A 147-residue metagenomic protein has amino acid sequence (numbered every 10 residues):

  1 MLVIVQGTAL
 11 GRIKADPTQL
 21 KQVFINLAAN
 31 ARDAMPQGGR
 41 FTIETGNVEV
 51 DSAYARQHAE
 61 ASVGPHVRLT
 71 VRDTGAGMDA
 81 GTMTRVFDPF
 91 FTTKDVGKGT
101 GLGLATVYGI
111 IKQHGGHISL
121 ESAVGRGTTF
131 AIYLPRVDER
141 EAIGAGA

Functional and structural regions predicted by a protein language model:
M1-G11, G46-V48: Conserved catalytic submotifs in the C-terminal HATPase_c
R12-A15, T93: Conserved micro-motifs of the catalytic ATP-binding
P17, F24, R32-T70, E141-A147: ATP-lid-like helix-loop hinge signature
A76-R85, G99: Short helix N-cap motif at coil->helix boundaries in the Bergerat
T100, R126-T128: Glycine-rich GHKL/ HATPase_c ATP-binding element in histidine kinases
G103, V107: Short alpha-helical Gxxx[C/S/T] motif in the catalytic ATP-binding
I110-K112: Detector for a conserved hydrophobic position within an alpha-helical segment of the HATPase_c
G115-E121: Glycine-rich ATP-binding loops of the HATPase_c
